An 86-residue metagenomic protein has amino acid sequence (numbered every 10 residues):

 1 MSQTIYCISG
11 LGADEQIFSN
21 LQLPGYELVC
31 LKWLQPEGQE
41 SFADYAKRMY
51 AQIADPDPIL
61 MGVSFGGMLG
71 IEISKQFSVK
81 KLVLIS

Functional and structural regions predicted by a protein language model:
S2-P56: Active-site catalytic motif of lipid deacylating hydrolases and related acyltransferases
C7, V83-I85: A short, hydrophobic beta-strand element of the alpha/beta-hydrolase
N20, E72-I73: Active-site signature of alpha/beta-hydrolase-fold catalytic machinery across serine- and Asp/Cys-nucleophile hydrolases
R48, L69-E72, L84: Generic beta-strand or strand-like secondary-structure segments
M61-G66, G70: Gly/Ala-rich beta-loop-alpha elbow adjacent to hydrolase catalytic centers
S64, I85-S86: Active-site acidic Asp-centered loop
K75-K80: Primarily recognizes the serine-hydrolase "nucleophile elbow" in alpha/beta-hydrolase and SGNH/GDSL folds
